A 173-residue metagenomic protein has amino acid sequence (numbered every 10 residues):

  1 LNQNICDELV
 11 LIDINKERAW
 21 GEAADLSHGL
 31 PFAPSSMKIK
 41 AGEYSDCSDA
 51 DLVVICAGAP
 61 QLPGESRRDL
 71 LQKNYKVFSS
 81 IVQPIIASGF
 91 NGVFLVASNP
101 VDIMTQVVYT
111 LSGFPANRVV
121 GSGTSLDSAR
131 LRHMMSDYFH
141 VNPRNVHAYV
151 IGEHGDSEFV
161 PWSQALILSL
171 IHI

Functional and structural regions predicted by a protein language model:
E8-V10: Short beta-strand element of Class I
I12-D49: Conserved N-terminal Rossmann-fold NAD(P) cofactor-binding segment
N15, N99-V101, G123-S128, Y149-S157 (+1 more regions): Glycine-rich beta-alpha junction loops
V54: N-terminal Rossmann-like NAD(P) cofactor-binding module of classical short-chain dehydrogenase/reductase
A57-A59: Conserved NAD(P)H cofactor-binding loop of Rossmann-fold oxidoreductase domains
R67-R132: Rossmann-like NAD(P)(H) cofactor-binding subdomain of soluble oxidoreductases
L131-H140, E158-I167: Short, surface-exposed amphipathic charged segments that create phosphate/polyanion-binding patches used for binding
I171-I173: Conserved small/polar residues in nucleotide/adenosyl-binding loops
